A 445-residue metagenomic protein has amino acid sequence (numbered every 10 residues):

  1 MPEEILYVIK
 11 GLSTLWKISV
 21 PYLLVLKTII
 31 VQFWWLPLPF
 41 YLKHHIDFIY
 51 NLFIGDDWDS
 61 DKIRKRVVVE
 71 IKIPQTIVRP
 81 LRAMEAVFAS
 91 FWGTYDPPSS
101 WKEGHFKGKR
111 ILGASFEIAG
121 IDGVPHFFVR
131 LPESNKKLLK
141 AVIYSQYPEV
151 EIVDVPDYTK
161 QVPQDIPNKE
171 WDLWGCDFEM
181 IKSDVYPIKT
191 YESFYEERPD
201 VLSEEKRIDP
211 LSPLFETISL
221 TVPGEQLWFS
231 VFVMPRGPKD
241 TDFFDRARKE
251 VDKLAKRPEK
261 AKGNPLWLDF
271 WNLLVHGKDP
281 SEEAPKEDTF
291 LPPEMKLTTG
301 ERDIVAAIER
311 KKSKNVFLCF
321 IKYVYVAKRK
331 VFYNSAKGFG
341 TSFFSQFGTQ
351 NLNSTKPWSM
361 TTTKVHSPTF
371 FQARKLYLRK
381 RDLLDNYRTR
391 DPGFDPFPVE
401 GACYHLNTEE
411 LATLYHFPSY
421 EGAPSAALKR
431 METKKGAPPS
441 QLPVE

Functional and structural regions predicted by a protein language model:
P2-I29, P39-E445: Extended, folded cores of ATP/NTP-driven motor/assembly subunits in large transport and secretion machines
